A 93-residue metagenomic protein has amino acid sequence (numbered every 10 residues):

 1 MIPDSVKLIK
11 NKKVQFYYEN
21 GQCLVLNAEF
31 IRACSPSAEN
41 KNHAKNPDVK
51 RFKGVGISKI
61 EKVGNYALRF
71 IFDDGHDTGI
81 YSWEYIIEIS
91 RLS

Functional and structural regions predicted by a protein language model:
M1-S93: Motif-centric detector for short Cys/His coordination patterns
